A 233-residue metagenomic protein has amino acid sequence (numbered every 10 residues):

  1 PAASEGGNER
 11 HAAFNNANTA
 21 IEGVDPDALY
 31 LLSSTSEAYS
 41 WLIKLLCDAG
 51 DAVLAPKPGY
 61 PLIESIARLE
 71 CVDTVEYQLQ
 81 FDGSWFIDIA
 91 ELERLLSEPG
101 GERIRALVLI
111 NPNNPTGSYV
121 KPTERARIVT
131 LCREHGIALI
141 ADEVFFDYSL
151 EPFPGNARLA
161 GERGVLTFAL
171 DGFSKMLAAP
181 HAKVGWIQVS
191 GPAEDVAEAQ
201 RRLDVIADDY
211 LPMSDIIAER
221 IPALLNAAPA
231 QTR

Functional and structural regions predicted by a protein language model:
A3-A52: Phosphate-binding glycine-rich loop
L45-A67: Conserved PLP-anchoring active-site segment centered on the Schiff-base-forming lysine
A55, E76, L139-A141, A169: Hydrophobic residues in well-ordered beta-strands that form the structural core
E70, E134-H135, R163: Helix C-cap/helix->beta junction micro-motif
F81-P154: Active-site phosphate-binding strand-loop segment of PLP-dependent enzymes
G161-R233: Conserved core segment of the aminotransferase class I/II
